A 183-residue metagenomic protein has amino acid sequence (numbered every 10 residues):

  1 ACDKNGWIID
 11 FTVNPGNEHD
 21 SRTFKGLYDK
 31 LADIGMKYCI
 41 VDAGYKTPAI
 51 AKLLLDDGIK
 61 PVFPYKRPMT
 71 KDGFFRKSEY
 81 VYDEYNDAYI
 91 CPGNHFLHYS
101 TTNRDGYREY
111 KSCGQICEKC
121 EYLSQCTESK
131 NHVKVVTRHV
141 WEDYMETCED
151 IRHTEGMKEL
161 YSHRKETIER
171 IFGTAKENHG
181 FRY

Functional and structural regions predicted by a protein language model:
A1-Y183: Anion-binding and metal-coordination hotspots
